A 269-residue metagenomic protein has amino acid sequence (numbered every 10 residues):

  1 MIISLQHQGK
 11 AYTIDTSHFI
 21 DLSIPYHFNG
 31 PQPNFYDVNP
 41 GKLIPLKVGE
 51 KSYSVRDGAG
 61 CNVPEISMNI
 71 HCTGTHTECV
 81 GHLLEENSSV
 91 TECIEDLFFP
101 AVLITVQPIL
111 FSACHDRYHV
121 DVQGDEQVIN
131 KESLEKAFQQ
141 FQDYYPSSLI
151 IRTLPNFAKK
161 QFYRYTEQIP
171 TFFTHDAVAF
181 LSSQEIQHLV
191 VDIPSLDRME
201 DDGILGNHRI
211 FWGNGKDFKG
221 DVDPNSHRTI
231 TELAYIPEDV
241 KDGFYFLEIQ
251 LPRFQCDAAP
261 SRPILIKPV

Functional and structural regions predicted by a protein language model:
M1-V269: Active-/binding-site microenvironments in catalytic and ligand-binding cores
